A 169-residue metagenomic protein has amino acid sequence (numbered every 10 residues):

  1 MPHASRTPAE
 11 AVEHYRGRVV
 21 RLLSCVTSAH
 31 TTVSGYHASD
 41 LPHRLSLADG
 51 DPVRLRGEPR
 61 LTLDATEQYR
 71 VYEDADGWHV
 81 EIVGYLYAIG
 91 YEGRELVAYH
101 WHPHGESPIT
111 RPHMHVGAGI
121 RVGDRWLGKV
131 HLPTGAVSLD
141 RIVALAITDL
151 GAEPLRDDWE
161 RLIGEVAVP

Functional and structural regions predicted by a protein language model:
M1-P52: N-terminal "first-domain core" detector
P2-A9, P133-P169: Long, solvent-exposed, polar/charged low-complexity segments
R18-V26, G119-H131, D157: Short, highly charged low-complexity linear segments
S34, A38, E106, R161-E165 (+1 more regions): A sequence-level detector of short, solvent-exposed, charge-rich linear segments
A38-D40, T62-D64, G117-R121, R125: Amphipathic, alpha-helical segments enriched in basic
S39-Y91: Hydrophobic-cavity lipid-handling domains and compact docking modules
G77-L145: An exposed acidic His-Trp-rich patch
